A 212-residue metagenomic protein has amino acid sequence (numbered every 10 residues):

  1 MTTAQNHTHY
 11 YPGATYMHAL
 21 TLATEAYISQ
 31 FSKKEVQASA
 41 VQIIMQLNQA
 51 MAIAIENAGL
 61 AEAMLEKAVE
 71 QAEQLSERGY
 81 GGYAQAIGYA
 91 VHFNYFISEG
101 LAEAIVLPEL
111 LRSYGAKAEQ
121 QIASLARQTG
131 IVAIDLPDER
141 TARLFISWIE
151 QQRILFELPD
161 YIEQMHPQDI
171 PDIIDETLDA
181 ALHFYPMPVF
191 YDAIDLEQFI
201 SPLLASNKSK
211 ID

Functional and structural regions predicted by a protein language model:
M1-G79: Carboxylate- and glycine-rich phosphate/diphosphate-binding segment that chelates Mg2+/Mn2+
T8, P12, S32-E35, S39 (+6 more regions): Catalytic cores of large soluble enzymes that bind and process phosphate-bearing ligands
H18-A26, Q42-I53, A63, E70 (+8 more regions): Alpha-helical scaffold segments in soluble metabolic enzymes
Y27-S32, S113-Q120, S209-I211: Short helix-capping/linker segments at secondary-structure and domain boundaries
A72-S98, H183-F184: Glycine-rich phosphate/pyrophosphate-binding beta-alpha loops
I97-D160: Active-site pocket-lining segment
V132-D212: C-terminal charged capping/lid subdomain of soluble metabolic enzymes
